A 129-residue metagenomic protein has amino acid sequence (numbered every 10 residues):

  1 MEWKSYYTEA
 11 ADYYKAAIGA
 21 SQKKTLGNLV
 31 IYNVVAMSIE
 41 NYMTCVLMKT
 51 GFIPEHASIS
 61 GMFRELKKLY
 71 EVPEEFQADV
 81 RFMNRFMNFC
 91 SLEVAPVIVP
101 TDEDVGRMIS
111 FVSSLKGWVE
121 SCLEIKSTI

Functional and structural regions predicted by a protein language model:
M1-I129: Terminal alpha-helical segments
